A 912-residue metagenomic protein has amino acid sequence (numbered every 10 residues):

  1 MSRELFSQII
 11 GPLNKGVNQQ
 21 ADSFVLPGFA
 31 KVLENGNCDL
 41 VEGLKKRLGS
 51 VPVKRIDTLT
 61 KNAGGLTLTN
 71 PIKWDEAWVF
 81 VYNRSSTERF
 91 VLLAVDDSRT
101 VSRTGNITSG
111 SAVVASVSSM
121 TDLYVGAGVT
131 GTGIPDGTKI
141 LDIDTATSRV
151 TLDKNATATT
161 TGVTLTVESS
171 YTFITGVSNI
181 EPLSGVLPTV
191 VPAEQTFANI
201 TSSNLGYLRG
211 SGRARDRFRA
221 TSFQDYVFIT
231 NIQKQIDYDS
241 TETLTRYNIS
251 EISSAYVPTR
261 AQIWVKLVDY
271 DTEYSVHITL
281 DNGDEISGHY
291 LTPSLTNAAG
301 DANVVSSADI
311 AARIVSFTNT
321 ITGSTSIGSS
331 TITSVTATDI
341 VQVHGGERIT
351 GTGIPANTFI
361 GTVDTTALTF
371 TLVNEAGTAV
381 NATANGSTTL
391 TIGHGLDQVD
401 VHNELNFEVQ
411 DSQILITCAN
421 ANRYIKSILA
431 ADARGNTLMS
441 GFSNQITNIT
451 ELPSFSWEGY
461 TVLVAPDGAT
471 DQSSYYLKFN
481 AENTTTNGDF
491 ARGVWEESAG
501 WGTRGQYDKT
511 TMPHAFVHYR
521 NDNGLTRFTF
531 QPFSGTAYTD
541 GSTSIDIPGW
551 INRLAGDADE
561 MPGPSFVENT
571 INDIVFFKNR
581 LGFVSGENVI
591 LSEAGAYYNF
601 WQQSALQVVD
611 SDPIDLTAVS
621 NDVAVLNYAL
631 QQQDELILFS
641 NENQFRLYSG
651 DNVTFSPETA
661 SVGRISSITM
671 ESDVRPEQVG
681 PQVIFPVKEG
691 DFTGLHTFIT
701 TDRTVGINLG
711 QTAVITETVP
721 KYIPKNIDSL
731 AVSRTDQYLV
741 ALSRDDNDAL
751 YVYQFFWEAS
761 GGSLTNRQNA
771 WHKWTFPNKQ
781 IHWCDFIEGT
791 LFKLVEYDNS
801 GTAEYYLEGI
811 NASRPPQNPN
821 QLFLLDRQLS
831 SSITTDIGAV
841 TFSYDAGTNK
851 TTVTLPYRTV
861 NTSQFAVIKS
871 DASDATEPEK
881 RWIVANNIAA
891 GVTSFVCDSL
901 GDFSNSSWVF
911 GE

Functional and structural regions predicted by a protein language model:
M1-S98, S170-T189, Q445-L626, G690-I707: N-terminal beta-propeller domains
S2-G65, T69-K73, D691-E912: Beta-sheet repeat architectures centered on beta-propellers
G64-L68, S544-N579, V584-D736, L742-D785: Beta-propeller and closely related beta-pinwheel folds
F80-V81, V91-A94, I229, G582-F583 (+4 more regions): Conserved beta-strand element within WD40/beta-propeller blades
R99-I174, L187-P188, N319-H402, C418-F455 (+3 more regions): Small/polar beta-strand repeat architecture
R99-T100, S118-S148, V268-I286, A308 (+8 more regions): Ser/Thr/Gly-rich low-complexity blocks that favor extended beta-strand/coil architectures
S169, Q195, S203-R260, V399-N436: Hydrophobic or amphipathic alpha-helical targeting/insertion segments
L183-F223, I614-V625, S666: Aromatic/His-enriched, Gly/Pro-containing loop or helix-boundary segments that lie immediately adjacent to catalytic
